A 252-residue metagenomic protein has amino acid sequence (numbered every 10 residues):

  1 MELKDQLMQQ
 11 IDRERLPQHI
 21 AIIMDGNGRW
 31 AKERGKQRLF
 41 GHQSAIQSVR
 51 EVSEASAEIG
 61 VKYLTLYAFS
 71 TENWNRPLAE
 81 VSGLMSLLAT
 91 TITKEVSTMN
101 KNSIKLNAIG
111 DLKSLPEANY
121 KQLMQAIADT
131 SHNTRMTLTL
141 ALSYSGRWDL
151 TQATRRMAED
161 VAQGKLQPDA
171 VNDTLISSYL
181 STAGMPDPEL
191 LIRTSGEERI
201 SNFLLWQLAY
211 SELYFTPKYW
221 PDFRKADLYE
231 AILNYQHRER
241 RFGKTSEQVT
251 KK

Functional and structural regions predicted by a protein language model:
M1-K252: Flexible, compositionally biased loop and terminal segments
